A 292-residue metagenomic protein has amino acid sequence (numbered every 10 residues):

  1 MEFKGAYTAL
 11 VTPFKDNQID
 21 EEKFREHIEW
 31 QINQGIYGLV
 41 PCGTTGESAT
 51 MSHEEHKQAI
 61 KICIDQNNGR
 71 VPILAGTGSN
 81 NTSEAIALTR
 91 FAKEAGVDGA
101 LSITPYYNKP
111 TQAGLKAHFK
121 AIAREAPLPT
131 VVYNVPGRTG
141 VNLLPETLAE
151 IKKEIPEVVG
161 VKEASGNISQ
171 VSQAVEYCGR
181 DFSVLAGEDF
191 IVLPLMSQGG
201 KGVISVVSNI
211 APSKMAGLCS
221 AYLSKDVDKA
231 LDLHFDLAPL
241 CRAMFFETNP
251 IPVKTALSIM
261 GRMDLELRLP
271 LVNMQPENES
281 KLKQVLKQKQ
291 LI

Functional and structural regions predicted by a protein language model:
M1-T8, T12-K15, I19-G140, E150: Active-site beta->alpha loop and helix N-cap motifs at the rims of alpha/beta catalytic domains
E2-P13, Q34-I36, S197, I204-I292: C-terminal alpha-helical cap/extension of soluble enzyme domains
F24, H56, I60, A85 (+6 more regions): A general structural signal for well-ordered alpha-helical segments in protein cores
I28, I60, F119, I155 (+2 more regions): Short amphipathic alpha-helical/adjacent loop interface patches that line ligand and macromolecule-binding sites
A49, A85, T111-L115, V141-L144 (+5 more regions): Alpha-helix N-cap/helix-start motif
D65-V71, E94-G96, A126-L128, K153-E157 (+4 more regions): Short helix-capping segments at alpha-helix termini
R124, R138-R242: Catalytic alpha/beta core domains of metabolic enzymes, predominantly
N134-V135, E157, R268-L269: Glycine-rich phosphate-binding "P-loop"
